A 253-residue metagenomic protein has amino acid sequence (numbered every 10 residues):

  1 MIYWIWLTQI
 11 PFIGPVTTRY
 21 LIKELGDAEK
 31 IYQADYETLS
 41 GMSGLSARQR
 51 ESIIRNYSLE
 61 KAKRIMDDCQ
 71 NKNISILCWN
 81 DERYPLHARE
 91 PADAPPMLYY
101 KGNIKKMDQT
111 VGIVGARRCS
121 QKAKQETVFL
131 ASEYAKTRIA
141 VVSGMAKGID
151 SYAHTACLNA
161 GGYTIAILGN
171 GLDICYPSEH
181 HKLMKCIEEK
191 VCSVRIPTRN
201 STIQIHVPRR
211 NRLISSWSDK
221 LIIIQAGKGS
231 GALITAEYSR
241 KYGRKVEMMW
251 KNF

Functional and structural regions predicted by a protein language model:
M1-S132, K136: Short, positively charged patches
W79-F253: Glycine-biased, small-residue-rich flexible motifs in mid-sequence functional cores and linkers
